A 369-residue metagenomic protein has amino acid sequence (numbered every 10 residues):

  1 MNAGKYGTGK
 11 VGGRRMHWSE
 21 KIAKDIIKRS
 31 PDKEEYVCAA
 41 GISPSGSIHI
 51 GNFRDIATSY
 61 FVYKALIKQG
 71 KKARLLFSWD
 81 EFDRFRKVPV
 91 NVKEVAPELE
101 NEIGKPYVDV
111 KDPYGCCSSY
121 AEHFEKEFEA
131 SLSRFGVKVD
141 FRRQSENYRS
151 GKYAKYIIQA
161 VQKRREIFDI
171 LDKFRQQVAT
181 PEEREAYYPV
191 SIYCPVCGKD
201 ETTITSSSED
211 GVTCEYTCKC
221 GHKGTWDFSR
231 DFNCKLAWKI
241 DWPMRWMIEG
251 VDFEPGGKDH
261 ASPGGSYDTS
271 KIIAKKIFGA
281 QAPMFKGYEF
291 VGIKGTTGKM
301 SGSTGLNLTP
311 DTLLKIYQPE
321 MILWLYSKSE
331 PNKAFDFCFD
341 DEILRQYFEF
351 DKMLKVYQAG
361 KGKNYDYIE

Functional and structural regions predicted by a protein language model:
N2-K93, P243-S262: N-terminal catalytic cores of NTP/NDP-binding nucleotidyl/phosphoryl-transfer enzymes
P44-S47, F82-R86, R149-S150, G292-T297 (+1 more regions): Flexible loop/turn segments at secondary-structure boundaries
H49, A160, Q318: Residue-level signal for inorganic ion chemistry
A57-K64, W242-R245, K271-I272, I322-K328 (+1 more regions): Short, hydrophobic/amphipathic alpha-helical patches that form generic packing surfaces within helical domains
F82-E100, Y156-I157, G298-K299: Charged, often glycine-rich, active-site loop that binds/positions anionic groups
A96-E122, E127-S131, F135: A glycine-rich helix N-cap at a beta->alpha junction
D112, S133, V137-P310: Active-site cores that bind ATP or allylic diphosphates and position pyrophosphate for catalysis
S262, Y267, E289-E369: Catalytic adenosine-cofactor/nucleotide-binding cores of aminoacyl-tRNA synthetases and other
